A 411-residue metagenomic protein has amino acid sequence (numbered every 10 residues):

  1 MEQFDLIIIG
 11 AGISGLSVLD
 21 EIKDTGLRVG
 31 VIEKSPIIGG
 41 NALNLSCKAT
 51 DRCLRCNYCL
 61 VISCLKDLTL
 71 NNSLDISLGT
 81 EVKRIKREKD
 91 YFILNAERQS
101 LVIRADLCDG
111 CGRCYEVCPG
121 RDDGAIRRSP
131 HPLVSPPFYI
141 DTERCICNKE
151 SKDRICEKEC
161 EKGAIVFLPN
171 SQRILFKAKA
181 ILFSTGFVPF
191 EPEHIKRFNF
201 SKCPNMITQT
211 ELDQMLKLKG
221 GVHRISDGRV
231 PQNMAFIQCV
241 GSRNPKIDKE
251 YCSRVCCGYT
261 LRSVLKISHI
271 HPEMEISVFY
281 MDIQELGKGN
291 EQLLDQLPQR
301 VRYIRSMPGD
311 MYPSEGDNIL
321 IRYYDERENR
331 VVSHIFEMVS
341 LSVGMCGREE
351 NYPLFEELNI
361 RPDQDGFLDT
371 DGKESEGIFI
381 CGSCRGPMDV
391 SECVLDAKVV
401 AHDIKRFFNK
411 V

Functional and structural regions predicted by a protein language model:
M1-V411: Residues forming the flavin
